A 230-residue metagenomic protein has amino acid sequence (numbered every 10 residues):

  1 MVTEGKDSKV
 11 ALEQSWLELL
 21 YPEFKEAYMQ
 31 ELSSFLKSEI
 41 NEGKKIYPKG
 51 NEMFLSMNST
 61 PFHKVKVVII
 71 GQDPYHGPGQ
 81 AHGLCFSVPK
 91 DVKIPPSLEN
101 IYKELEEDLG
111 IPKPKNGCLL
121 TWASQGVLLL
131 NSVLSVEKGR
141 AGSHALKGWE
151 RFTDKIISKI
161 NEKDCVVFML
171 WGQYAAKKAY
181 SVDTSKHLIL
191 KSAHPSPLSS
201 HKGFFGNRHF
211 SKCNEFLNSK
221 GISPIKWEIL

Functional and structural regions predicted by a protein language model:
D7-L20: Generic N-terminal amphipathic, Lys/Arg-enriched alpha-helix
P22-L170, Y174-K177, V182-D183, L188-K191 (+4 more regions): A polyanion-binding, active-site-adjacent surface
